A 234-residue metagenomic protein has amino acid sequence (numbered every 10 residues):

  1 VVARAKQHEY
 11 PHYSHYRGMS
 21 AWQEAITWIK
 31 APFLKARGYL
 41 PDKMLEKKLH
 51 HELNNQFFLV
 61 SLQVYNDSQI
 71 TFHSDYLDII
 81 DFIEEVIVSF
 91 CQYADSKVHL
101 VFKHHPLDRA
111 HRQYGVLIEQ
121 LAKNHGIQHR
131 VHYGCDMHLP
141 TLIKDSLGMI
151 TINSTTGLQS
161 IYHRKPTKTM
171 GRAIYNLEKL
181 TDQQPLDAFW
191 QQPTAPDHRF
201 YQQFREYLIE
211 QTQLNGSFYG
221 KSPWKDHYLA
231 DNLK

Functional and structural regions predicted by a protein language model:
V1-S14, K179-K234: Leloir-type glycosyltransferase catalytic cores
V1-S68: A nucleotide-sugar donor-handling region in carbohydrate enzymes
H51-I83, I87-C91, K97, H104-L107: Active-site donor-nucleotide binding/catalytic segment of nucleotide-sugar enzymes
F57-L59, K97-H99, L147-M149, P166-T167: Beta-sheet entry/capping signal
L62-N66, H104-D108, C135-M137, N153 (+1 more regions): Short, flexible loop/turn elements at secondary-structure junctions
D67-I70, D108-R112, Q159, N176-K179: Short catalytic/ligand-binding loop motif for oxyanion handling, primarily in non-cytosolic enzymes, centered on
F90-Y133: Catalytic donor nucleotide-activated moiety binding site of glycosyltransferases and closely related
C135-T181: A donor-sugar binding/catalytic signature common to diverse glycosyltransferases and related nucleotide-sugar
